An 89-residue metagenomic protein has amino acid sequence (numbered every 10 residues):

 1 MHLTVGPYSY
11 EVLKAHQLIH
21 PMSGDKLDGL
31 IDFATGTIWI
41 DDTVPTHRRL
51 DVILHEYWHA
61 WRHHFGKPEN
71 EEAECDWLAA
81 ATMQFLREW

Functional and structural regions predicted by a protein language model:
M1-H47, H63-E74, A80-A81: Active-site scaffold of zinc-dependent metalloenzymes
D51-H63: Active-site recognition of the HExxH zinc-binding catalytic motif
L86-W89: Short helix/loop segments within enzyme catalytic domains that coordinate or immediately flank catalytic cofactors
